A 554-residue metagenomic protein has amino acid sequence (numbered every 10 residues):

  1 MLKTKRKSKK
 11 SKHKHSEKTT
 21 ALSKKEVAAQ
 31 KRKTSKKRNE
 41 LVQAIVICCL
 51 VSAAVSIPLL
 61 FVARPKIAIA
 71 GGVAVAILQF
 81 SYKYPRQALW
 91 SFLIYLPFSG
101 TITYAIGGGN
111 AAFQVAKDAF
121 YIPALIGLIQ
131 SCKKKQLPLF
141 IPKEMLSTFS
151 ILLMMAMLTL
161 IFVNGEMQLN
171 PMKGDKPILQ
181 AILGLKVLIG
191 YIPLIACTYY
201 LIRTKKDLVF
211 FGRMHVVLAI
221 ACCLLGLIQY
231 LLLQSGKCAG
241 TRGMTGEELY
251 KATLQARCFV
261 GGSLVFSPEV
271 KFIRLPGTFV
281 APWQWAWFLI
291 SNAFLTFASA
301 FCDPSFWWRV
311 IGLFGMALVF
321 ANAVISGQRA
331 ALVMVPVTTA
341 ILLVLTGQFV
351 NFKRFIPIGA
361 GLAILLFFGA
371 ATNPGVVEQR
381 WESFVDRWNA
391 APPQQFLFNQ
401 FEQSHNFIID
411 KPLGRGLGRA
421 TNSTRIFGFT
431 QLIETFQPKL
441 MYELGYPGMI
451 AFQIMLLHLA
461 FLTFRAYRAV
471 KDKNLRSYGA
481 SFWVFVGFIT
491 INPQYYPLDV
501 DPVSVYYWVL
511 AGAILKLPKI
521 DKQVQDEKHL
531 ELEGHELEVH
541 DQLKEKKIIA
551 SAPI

Functional and structural regions predicted by a protein language model:
L2, S150-M157, P193-C197, F210-G236 (+3 more regions): Alpha-helical transmembrane segments of multi-pass inner-membrane proteins
L2-K5, L224-C238, F266, A323-S326 (+2 more regions): A membrane-periplasm/extracellular boundary helix in multi-pass inner-membrane enzymes that assemble envelope glycans
E26-K31, I102-I106, K173, V260-T278 (+2 more regions): Juxtamembrane membrane-water interface segments that cap and precede transmembrane helices
I69-K83, Y121-K133, L289-D303, M449-V470 (+1 more regions): Hydrophobic, aromatic-rich transmembrane alpha-helices and their immediate juxtamembrane boundary segments
F80-G109, V115-G190, I489, I549 (+1 more regions): N-terminal hydrophobic segments of proteins, predominantly signal-anchor/transmembrane helices of inner/organellar
I311-V319, T463-Y495: Loop-to-helix entry and N-terminal half of a specific, functionally important transmembrane alpha helix in multi-pass
T339, P357-I358, A480-P493, P497-K547 (+1 more regions): Transmembrane alpha-helices of multi-pass inner-membrane enzymes
P374-P447, T463-V470: Long extracytoplasmic/lumenal interhelical loops at the membrane interface of multi-pass membrane proteins
